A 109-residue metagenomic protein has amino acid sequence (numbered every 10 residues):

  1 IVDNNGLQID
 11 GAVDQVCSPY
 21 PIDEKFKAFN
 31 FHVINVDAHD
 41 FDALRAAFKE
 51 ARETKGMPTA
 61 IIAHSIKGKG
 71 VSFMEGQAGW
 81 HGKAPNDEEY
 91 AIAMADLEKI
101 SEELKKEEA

Functional and structural regions predicted by a protein language model:
I1-A109: Glycine-rich ThDP/TPP pyrophosphate-binding loop and its adjacent helix/strand module within ThDP-dependent enzymes
